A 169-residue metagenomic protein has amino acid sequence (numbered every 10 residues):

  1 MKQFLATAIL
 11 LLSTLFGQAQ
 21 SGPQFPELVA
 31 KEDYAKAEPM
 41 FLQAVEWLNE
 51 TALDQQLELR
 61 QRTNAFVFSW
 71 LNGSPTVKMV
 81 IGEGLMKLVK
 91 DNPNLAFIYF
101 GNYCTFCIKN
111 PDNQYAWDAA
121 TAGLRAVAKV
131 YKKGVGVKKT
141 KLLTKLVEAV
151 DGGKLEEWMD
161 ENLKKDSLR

Functional and structural regions predicted by a protein language model:
M1-P23: Bacterial Sec-dependent N-terminal signal peptides
L5, F16, F41, Q61 (+1 more regions): Hydrophobic alpha-helical segments
T14, P23, A30, V135 (+1 more regions): Generic structural signal for short, flexible, solvent-exposed coil/loop and linker residues
Q20-G82, K164, R169: N-terminal secretory signal peptides
E58-D166: Mature extracellular/secreted ectodomains of secretory-pathway proteins
